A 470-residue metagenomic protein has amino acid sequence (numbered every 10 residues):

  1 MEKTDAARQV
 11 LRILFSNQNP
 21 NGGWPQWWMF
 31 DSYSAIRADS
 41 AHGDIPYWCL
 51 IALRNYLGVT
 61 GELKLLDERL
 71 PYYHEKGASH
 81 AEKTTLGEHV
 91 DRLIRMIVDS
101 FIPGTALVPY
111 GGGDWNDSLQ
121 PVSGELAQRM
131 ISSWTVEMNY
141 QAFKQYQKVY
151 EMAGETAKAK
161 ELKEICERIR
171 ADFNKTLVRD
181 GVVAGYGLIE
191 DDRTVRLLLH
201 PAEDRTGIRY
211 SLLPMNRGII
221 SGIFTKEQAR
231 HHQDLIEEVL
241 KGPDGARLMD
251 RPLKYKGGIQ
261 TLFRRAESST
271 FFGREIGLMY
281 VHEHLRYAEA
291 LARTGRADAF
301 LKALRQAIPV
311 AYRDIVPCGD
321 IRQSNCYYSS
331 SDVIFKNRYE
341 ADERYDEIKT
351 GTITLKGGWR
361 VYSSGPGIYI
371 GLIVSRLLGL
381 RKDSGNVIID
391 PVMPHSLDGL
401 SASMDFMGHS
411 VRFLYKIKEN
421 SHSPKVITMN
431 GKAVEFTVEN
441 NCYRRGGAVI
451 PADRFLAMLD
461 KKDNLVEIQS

Functional and structural regions predicted by a protein language model:
M1-A106, S132-V136, Y140, R274-F300 (+6 more regions): Aromatic-rich carbohydrate-recognition surfaces in CAZymes
T4-D5, L11-W24, Y47-W48, R54-I131 (+4 more regions): Active-site acid/base region of carbohydrate-active enzymes
A6-N17, K64-H74, A153-G154, Q228-L240 (+2 more regions): Short alpha-helical "patches" and their helix-cap loops
P25-Q26, M138-F263, R305, P309-D346 (+1 more regions): Catalytic cores of carbohydrate-active enzymes
S32-I36, G111-W134, R196-T206, G218 (+3 more regions): Active-site-adjacent structural elements in folded domains
D39, G43, K83, E125 (+8 more regions): Hydrophobic alpha-helical scaffolding
P109-T176, H422-G446: C-terminal extensions
E238-K241, S269, G273-I276, R286-S470: Non-catalytic C-terminal accessory modules of carbohydrate-active enzymes
